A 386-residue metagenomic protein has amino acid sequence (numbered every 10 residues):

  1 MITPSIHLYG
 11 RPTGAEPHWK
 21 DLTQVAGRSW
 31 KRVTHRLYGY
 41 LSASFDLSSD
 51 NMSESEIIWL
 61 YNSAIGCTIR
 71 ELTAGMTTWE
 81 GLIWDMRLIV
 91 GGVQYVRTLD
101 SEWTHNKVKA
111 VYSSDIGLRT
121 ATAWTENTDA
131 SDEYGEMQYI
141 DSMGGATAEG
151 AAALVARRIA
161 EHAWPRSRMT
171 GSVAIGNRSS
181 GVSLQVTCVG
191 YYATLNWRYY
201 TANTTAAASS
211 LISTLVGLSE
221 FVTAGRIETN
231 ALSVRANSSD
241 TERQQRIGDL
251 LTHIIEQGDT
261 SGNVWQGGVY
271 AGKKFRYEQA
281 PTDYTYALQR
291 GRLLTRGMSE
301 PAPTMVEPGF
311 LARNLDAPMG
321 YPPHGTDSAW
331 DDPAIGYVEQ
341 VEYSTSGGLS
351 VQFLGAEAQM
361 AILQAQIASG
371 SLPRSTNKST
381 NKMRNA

Functional and structural regions predicted by a protein language model:
M1-H105, S113, V173-S209: Beta-strand-rich assembly/attachment modules of structural machines
M1-H7, E16-K20, V93-K107, S114 (+7 more regions): Acidic, low-complexity/disordered segments
V33-D46, A280-L294: Short, basic/aromatic beta-hairpin or loop at an interaction surface
L47, L218-I227, A287, G297-P301 (+1 more regions): C-terminal or late-domain output modules
L47-N51, T187-T194, K274-D283, S299-P303 (+1 more regions): Secondary-structure transition/turn motif
A74-M76, L293, D331: Glycine-centered tight beta-turn/hairpin loop motif at sheet-sheet or coil-to-beta transitions
G92-W103, S113-L293: Charged- and aromatic-enriched interaction segments used to assemble and dock large macromolecular complexes
